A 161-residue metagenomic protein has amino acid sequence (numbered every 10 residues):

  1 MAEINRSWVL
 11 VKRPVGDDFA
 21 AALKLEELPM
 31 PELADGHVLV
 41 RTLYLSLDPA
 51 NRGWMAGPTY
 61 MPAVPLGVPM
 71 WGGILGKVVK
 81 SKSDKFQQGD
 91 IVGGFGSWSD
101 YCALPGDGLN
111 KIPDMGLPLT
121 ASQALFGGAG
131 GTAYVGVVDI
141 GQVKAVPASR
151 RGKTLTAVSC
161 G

Functional and structural regions predicted by a protein language model:
D17-P29, P58: Short glycine/threonine/proline-enriched tight-turn/helix- or strand-capping micro-motif at secondary-structure
M30-L47, M55-W98: Glycine-rich beta-strand-centered segment in the early N-terminal region that forms part of a ligand/cofactor-binding
Q87, D114-L119, D139-A148: Short helix-loop-beta connector
F95-L109: A structural motif shared across PLP-dependent enzymes of the aminotransferase-like
N110-G131: Short peripheral tails and domain-boundary helices/loops at the edges of structured domains
A124-G161: Mid-domain Rossmann-like dinucleotide-binding core that forms the NAD(H)/NADP(H) cofactor-binding site
